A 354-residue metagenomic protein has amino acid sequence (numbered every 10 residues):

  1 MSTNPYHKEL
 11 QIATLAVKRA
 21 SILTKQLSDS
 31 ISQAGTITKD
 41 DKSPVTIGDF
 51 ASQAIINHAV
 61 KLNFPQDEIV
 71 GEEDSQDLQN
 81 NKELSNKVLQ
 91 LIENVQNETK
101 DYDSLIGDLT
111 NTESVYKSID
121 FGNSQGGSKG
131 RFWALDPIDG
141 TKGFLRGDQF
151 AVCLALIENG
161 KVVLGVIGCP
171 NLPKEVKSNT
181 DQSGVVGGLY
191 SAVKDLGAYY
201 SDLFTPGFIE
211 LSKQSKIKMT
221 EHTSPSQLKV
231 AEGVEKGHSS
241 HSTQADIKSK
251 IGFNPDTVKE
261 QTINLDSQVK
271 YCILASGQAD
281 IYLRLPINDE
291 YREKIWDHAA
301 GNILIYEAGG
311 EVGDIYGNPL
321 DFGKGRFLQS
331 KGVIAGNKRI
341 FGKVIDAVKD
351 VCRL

Functional and structural regions predicted by a protein language model:
M1-I138, P173, L203-F204, K338-R339 (+1 more regions): N-terminal subdomain of lithium-sensitive/metallo-dependent phosphomonoesterases centered on the IMPase/IPPase/PAP
T14, E68, F132, C153-A155 (+3 more regions): Residues embedded in well-ordered beta-strands
A20, T24, D49, V60 (+8 more regions): Residue-level signal for inorganic ion chemistry
T46-L62, E68, K142-A155, N254-L274 (+1 more regions): Generic detector of contiguous secondary-structure segments
E68, R131-W133, L164-G165, K229 (+2 more regions): Structural motif
E72, G168, L285: Conserved residues at the C-terminal ends of beta-strands
T110-G122, S128-L189, V193-D195: DPxDG-like acidic metal-binding loop motif
N171-K174, T180-A198, D202-L354: An extended, acidic
